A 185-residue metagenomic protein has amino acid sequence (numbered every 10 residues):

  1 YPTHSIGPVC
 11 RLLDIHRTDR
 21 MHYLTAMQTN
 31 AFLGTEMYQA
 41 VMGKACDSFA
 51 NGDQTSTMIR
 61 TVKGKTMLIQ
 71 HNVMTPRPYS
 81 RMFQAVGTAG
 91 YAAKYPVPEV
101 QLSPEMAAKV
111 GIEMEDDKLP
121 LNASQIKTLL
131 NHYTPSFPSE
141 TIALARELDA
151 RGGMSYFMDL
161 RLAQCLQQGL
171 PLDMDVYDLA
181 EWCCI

Functional and structural regions predicted by a protein language model:
Y1-Y79, Q84, Y177-A180: Rossmann-like dinucleotide-binding domain that binds NAD(P)(H)
C10, P78-G87, Y91-P96, L102-I185: C-terminal helical cap and adjacent loop that interface with cofactors, partners, or active-site loops
V41, V100-Q101: Short secondary-structure boundary/capping segments
N72, V97-P98: Residue-level structural signal for beta-strand termini and adjacent loop
